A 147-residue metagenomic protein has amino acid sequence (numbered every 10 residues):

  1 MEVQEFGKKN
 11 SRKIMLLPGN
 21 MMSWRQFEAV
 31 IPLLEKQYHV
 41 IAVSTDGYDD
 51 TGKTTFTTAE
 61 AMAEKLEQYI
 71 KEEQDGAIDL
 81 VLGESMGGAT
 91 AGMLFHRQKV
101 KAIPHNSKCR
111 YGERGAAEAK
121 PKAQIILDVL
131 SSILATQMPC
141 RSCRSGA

Functional and structural regions predicted by a protein language model:
F6-G52: Conserved HGGG/HGGXW glycine-rich cap/lid loop of the alpha/beta-hydrolase fold
K13, H39, I78-L80, A102-P104: Structural signature of beta-strand start/N-cap positions in the alpha/beta core of ABC transporter nucleotide-binding
N20, S85-M86, C109-G112: Short, flexible active-site-adjacent loop segments at beta-strand->alpha-helix junctions, enriched in small/polar
A29, M93-R97: Active-site signature of alpha/beta-hydrolase-fold catalytic machinery across serine- and Asp/Cys-nucleophile hydrolases
I41-L82: Active-site loop/oxyanion-hole signature of alpha/beta-hydrolase fold enzymes
L82-A91: Gly/Ala-rich beta-loop-alpha elbow adjacent to hydrolase catalytic centers
H96-R97, A102-I133: Flexible "cap/lid" loop of the alpha/beta hydrolase fold
V129-A147: Helix-loop "lid/cap" segments that line or gate small-molecule binding pockets
